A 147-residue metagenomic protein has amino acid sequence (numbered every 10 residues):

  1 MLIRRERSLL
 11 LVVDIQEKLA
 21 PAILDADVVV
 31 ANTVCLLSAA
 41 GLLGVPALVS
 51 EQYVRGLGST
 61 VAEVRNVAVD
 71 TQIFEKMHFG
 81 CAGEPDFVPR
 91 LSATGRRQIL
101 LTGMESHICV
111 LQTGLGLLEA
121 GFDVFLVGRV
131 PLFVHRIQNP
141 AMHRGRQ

Functional and structural regions predicted by a protein language model:
M1-R4: Short amphipathic alpha-helices and their capping/turn segments at secondary-structure boundaries
E6-S8, R96-R97: Nucleotide donor/acceptor-binding cores
S8-I15: N-terminal nucleotide-binding beta1-loop-alpha1 segment
D14, G95, G121: Conserved functional loop/turn residues at catalytic and ligand-binding sites
I15, V49-Q52, G128: A cross-domain feature marking catalytic cores of carbohydrate-active enzymes and several ubiquitous metabolic/repair
E17-P21: Short acidic, Gly/Ser-rich segments with clustered Asp/Glu that frequently serve as metal-coordination loops in enzyme
I23-L24, V30-T113: Active-site alpha/beta core segments
Q98-Q147: A contiguous pocket-lining binding segment that forms or flanks enzyme active sites
